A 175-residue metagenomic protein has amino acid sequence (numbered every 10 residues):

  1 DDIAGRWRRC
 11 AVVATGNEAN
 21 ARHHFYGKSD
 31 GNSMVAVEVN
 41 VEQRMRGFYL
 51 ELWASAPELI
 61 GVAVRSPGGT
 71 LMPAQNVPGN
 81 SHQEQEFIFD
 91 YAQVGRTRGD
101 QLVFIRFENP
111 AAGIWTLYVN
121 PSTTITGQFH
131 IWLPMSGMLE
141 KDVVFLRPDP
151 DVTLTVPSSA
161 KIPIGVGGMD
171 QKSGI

Functional and structural regions predicted by a protein language model:
D1-I175: Loop-rich non-cytosolic ectodomains and luminal regions
